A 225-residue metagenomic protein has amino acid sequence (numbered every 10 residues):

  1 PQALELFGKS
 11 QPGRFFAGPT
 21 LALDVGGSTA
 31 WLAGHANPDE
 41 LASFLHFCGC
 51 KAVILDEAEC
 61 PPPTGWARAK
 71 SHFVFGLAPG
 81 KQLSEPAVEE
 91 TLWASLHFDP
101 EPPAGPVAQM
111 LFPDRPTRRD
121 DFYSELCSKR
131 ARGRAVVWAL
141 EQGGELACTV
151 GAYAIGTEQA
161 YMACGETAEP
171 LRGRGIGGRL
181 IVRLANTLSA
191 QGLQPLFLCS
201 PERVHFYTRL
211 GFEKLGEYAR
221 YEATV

Functional and structural regions predicted by a protein language model:
P1-A58, L146-A163, A168-E169: Conserved donor-binding loop and adjoining core beta-sheet/short helix segment in diverse acyl/aminoacyl transferases
P1-F7, W31-A33, S71-F75, P79-S128 (+1 more regions): Short amphipathic alpha-helix that is part of the acyltransferase structural core
W31-D99, C199, A219-A223: Acyl-donor-binding surface of acyltransferase catalytic domains
N37-F44, A163, T167-E169, G173-A190 (+1 more regions): Conserved acetyl-CoA-binding loop-helix of GNAT-fold acetyltransferases
P62-P63, F206-T208, F212: Conserved active-site tyrosine of GNAT-family acetyltransferases
R118-E166: A conserved beta-strand-loop-helix scaffold within acyl/acetyltransferase catalytic domains
R203-F206, K214-L215, R220: Acidic, glycine-rich loop-and-beta core segments that form the ion-binding/anion-interacting portion of active sites
